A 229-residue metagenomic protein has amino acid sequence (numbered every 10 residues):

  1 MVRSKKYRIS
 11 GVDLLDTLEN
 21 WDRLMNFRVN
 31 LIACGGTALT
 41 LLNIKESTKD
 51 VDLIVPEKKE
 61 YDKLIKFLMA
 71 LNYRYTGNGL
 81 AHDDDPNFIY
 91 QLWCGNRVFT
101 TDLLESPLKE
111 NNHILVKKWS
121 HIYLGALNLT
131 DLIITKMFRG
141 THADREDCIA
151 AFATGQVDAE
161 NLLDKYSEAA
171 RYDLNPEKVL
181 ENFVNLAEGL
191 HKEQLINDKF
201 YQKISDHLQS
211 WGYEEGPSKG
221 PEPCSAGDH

Functional and structural regions predicted by a protein language model:
M1-H229: Compositionally biased terminal segments of proteins
